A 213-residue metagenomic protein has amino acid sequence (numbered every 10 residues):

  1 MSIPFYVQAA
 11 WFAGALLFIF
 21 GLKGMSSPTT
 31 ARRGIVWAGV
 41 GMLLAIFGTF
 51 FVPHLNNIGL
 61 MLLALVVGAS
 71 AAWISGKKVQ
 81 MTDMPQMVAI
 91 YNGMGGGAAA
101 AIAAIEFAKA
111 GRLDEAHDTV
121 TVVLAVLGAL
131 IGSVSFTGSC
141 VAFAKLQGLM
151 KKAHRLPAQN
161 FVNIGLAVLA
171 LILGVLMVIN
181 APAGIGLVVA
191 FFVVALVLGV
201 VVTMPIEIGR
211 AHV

Functional and structural regions predicted by a protein language model:
M1-I58: N-terminal transmembrane signal-anchor/hairpin module of polytopic inner-membrane proteins
S2-A15, V52-S70, T121-F136, A181-V194: Structural signature of hydrophobic alpha-helical transmembrane segments
L17-T30, A69-V88, S139-A153, V197-G209: C-terminal ends of transmembrane helices
W37-T49, A89-A103, Q159-I172: Small-residue-rich segments of transmembrane alpha-helices in multi-pass membrane proteins, especially helix faces
T49-L62, I74-P85, A100-A116, A181: Transmembrane alpha-helix boundary signature
A69-I74, G93-A108, V123-V141: Mid-bilayer segments of alpha-helical transmembrane spans in multi-pass integral membrane proteins that mediate
V122-A195: Internal active-site segments that recognize and position negatively charged phosphoryl groups and nucleotide moieties
A211-V213: Conserved small/polar residues in nucleotide/adenosyl-binding loops
